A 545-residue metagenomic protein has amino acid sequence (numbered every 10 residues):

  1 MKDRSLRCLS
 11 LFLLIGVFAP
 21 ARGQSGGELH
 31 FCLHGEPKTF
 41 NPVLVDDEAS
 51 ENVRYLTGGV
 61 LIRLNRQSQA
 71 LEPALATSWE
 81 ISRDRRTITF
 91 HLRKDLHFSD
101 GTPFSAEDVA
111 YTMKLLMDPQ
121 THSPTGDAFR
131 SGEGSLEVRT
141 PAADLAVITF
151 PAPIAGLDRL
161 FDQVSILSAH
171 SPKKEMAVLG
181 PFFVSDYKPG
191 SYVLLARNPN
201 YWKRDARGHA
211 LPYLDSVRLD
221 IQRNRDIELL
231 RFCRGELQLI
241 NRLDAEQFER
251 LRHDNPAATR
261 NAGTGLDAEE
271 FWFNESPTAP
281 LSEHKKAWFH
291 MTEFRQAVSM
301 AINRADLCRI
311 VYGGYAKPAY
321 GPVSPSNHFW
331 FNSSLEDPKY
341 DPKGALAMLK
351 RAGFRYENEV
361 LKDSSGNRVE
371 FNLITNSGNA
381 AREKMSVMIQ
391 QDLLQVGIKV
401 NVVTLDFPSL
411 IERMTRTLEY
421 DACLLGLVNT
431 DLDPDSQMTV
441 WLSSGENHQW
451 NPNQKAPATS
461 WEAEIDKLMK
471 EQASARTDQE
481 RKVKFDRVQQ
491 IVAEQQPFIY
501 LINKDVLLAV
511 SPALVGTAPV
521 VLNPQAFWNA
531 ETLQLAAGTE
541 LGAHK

Functional and structural regions predicted by a protein language model:
M1-L9: Bacterial N-terminal signal peptides that target proteins for export
C8-V17: Bacterial N-terminal signal peptides
A19-G23: Sec/Tat signal peptide C-region and signal peptidase I cleavage site
Q24, H91, T125-S171, D186-K188: Surface-exposed binding/hinge segments that line and control ligand-binding clefts or catalytic entry sites
G26-E28, H34-G35, L56, A74-A76 (+12 more regions): Extracytoplasmic
C32-R83, K114, A177: N-terminal lobe/hinge region of extracytoplasmic solute-binding protein
G35-N52, L75-T77, T102, P124-D127 (+6 more regions): A structural "hinge/loop" feature
Q67, R93-P124, V138-R139, P172-K173 (+6 more regions): Extracytoplasmic/periplasmic ligand-capture domains
